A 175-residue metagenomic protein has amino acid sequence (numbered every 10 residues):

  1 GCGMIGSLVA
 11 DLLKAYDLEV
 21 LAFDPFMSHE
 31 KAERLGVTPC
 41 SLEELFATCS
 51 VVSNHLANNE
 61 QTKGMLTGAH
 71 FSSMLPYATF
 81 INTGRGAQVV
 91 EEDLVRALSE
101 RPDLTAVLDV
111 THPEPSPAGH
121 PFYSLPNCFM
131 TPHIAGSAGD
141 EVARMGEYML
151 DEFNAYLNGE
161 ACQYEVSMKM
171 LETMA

Functional and structural regions predicted by a protein language model:
G1-K14: Glycine-rich adenosine-cofactor-binding loop
A15-E19, E100: Conserved S-adenosyl-L-methionine
Y16, L35, S124-P126: Short, structured coil segments at secondary-structure junctions
F23: The conserved SAM/SAH-binding core of class I Rossmann-like methyltransferase domains, concentrating on the hydrophobic
F26-P121: Rossmann-like adenosine-cofactor binding region
Y77-A175: Rossmann-like dinucleotide-binding domain for NAD(H)/NADP(H)
